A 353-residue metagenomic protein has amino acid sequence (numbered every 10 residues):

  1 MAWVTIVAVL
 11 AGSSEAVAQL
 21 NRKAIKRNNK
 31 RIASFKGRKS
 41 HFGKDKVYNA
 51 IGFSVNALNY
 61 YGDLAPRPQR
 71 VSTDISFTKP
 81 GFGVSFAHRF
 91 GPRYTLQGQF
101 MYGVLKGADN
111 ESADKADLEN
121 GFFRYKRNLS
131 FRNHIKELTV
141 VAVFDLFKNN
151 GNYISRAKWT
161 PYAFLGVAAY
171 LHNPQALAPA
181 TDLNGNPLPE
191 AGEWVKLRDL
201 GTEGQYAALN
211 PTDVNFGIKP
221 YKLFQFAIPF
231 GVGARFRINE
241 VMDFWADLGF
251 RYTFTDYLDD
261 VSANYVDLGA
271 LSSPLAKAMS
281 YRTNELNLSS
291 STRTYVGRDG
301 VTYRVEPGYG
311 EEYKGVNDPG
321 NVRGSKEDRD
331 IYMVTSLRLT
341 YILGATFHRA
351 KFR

Functional and structural regions predicted by a protein language model:
M1-F42, A345-R353: Cleavable N-terminal export/targeting peptides
R22-A24, V143, D328-R353: Outer-membrane beta-barrel "beta-signal"
R38-K39, R67-S76, F123-F131, N150-N152 (+2 more regions): Extracellular loop and loop/strand-boundary signature of outer-membrane beta-barrel proteins
F42-A50, N56-S85: Surface-exposed strand-loop-strand hairpins of Gram-negative outer-membrane beta-barrel proteins
V47, S76-P80, H134-L138, W159 (+2 more regions): Residues that define the transmembrane beta-barrel architecture of outer-membrane proteins
F53-V55, V84-H88, V140-L146, L165-A169 (+3 more regions): Residues on the lipid-exposed face of transmembrane beta-strands in outer-membrane beta-barrel proteins
Y60-Y61, R93-L96, N149-G151, V241-F244 (+1 more regions): Repeated loop/turn-to-beta-strand initiation elements of outer-membrane beta-barrel proteins
R93-Y94, F100-D199: Gram-negative (and chloroplast) outer-membrane scaffold detector with strong preference for beta-barrel transmembrane
